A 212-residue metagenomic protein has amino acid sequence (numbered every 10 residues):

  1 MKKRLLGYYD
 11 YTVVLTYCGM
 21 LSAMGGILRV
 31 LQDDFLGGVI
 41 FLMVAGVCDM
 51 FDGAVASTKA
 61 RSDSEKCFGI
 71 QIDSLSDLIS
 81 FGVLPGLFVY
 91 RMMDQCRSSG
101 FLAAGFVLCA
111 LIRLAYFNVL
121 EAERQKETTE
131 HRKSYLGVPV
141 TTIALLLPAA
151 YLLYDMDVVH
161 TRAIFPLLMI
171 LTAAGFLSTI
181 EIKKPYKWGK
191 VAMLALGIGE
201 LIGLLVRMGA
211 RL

Functional and structural regions predicted by a protein language model:
M1-G53, G175-L212: Topogenic membrane-insertion module of multi-pass membrane proteins
K2, A54-D63, L111-K126, A174-K184: C-terminal ends of transmembrane helices
K2, L6-T16, Q32, L36 (+8 more regions): Membrane-water interface of alpha-helical transmembrane segments
T12-Y17, T58-L114: Multi-pass membrane catalytic core of lipid/isoprenoid biosynthesis enzymes
L15-L21, F41-V44, I79-G82, L102-L108 (+6 more regions): Lipid-exposed faces of alpha-helical membrane segments in multi-pass integral membrane proteins
G25-I40, I79, V83-A104, A149-I164 (+1 more regions): Helix-coil boundary and interhelical linker segments in multi-pass alpha-helical membrane proteins
Q125-L212: C-terminal membrane-associated helical module and adjoining short loops/tails
